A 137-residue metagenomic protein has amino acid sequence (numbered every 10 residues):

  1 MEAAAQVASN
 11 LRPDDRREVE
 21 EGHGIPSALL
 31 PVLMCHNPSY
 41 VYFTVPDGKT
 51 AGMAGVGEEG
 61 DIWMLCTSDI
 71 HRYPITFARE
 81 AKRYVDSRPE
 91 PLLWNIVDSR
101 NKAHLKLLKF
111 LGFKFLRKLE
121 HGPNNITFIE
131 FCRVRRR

Functional and structural regions predicted by a protein language model:
M1-I25: Short amphipathic alpha-helix that is part of the acyltransferase structural core
V19-S39: Active-site rim helix/loop that mediates acceptor-substrate recognition in acyltransferases
P38-M53, G57: Conserved beta-hairpin
K49, V56-L65, N125-T127: A conserved beta-turn-beta hairpin within the catalytic core of GNAT-like acetyltransferases that forms part
W63-R79: A short, internal acetyl-CoA/4′-phosphopantetheine-binding micro-motif in the GNAT/acyltransferase core
R79-L93, K102, L111: Conserved acyl-CoA
L93-K109, E120-P123: Conserved beta-strand-loop-alpha-helix junction that forms the acyl-donor binding cleft
H121-R137: C-terminal "cap" of GNAT-fold acetyltransferases
